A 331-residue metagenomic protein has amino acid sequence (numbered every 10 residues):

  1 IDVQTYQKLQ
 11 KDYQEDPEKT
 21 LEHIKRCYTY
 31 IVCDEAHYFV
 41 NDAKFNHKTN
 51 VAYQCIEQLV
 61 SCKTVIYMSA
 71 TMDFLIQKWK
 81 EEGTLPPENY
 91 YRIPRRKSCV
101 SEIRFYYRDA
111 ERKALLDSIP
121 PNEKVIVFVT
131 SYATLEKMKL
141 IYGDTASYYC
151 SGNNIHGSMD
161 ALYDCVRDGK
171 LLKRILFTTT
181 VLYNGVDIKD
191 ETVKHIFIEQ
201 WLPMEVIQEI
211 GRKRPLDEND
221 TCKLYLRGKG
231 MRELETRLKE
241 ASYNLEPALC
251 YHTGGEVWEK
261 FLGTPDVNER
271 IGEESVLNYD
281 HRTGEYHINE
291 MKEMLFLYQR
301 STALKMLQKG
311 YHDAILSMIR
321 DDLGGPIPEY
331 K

Functional and structural regions predicted by a protein language model:
I1, L115-Y142: Conserved strand-helix element at the start of the C-terminal RecA-like helicase core
D2-P17, K170-G185: Conserved two-lobed SF2 helicase motor
Y6-L9, L21-L59: SF2 helicase catalytic motif II
I24, A241-K331: The feature captures the C-terminal accessory region of ATP-dependent helicases and related nucleic-acid translocases
C27-Y30, V60-Y67, L171-L176: Loop/turn-to-beta-strand initiation segments
M72-S118: Interdomain hinge/linker at the junction between the two RecA-like core domains of SF2 helicases
S147, S151-T179: Conserved helicase ATPase core of P-loop NTP-dependent helicases/translocases
E199-L224: Conserved SF2 helicase motif VI
